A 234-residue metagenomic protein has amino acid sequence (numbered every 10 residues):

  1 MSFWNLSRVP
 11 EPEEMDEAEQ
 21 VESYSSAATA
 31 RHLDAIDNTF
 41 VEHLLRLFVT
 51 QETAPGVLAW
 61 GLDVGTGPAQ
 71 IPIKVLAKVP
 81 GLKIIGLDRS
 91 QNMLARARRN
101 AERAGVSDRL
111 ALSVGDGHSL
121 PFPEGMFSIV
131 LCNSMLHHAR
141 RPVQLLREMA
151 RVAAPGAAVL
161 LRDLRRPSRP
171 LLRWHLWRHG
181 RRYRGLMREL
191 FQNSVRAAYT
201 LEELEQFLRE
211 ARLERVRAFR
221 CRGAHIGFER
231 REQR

Functional and structural regions predicted by a protein language model:
M1-S25: N-terminal, positively charged/glycine-rich alpha-helical extensions of SAM-dependent methyltransferases
L33-V57: Conserved alpha-helix/loop element of class I SAM-dependent methyltransferases that forms part of the SAM/SAH-binding
W60-V64, P68-S119: Class I SAM-dependent methyltransferase SAM/SAH-binding core
L131: A conserved beta-strand element that flanks and buttresses the S-adenosyl-L-methionine
S134-M135: Short catalytic micro-motifs in class I SAM-dependent methyltransferases
V143-P155: A short glycine-rich, Lys/Arg-flanked "PGG" loop and its adjoining helix->strand segment in the class I
G156-D163: Conserved beta-strand signature within the Rossmann-like core of class I S-adenosyl-L-methionine
L164-L213, R217-F219, H225-G227: C-terminal alpha-helical "lid/dimerization" subdomain adjacent to the S-adenosyl-L-methionine
